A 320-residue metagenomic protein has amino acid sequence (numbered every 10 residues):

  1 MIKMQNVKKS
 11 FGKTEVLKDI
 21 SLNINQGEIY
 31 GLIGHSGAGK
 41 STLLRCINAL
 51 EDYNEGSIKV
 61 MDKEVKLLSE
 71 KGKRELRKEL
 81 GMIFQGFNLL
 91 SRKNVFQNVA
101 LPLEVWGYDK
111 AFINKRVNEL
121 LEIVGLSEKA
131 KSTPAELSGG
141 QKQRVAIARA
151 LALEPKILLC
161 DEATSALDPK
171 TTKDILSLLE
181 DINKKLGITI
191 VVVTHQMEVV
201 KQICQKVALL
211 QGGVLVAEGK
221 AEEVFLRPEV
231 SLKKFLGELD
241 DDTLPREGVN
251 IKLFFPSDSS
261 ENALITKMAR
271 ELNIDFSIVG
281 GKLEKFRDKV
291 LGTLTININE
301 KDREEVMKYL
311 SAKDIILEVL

Functional and structural regions predicted by a protein language model:
I33-H35: The feature captures the beta-strand-to-loop junction immediately N-terminal to the Walker
N48: Helix-to-loop junction immediately C-terminal to a conserved catalytic motif
E64, A100, E104, A111-E128: Conserved ABC ATPase "signature" region
V65-G81, K110, V224-R227: ABC ATPase NBD coupling module
K93-A100: Short coil-to-helix segment of the ABC ATPase nucleotide-binding domain corresponding to the Q-loop/switch region
S132-A135, L153: Conserved signature/switch motifs of ABC ATPase nucleotide-binding domains
